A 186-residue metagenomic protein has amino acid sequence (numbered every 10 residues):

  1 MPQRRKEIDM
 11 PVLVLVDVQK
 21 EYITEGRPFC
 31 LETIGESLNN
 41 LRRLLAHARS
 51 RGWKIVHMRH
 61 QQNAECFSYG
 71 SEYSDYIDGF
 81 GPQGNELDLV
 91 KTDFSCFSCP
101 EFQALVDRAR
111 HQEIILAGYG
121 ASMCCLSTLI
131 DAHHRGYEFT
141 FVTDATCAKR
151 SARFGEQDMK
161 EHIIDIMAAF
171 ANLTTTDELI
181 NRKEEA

Functional and structural regions predicted by a protein language model:
P2-V12, N40-R43, R49, C66-A186: Active-site-adjacent betaalpha module
D9, R27-K54: A short alpha/beta connector and helix-capping loop motif
L13-F29: Generic N-terminal amphipathic, Lys/Arg-enriched alpha-helix
L15-V16, W53-H60, V142: Short beta-strand segments at enzyme active-site cores
E21, N63, A148: Active-site loop signature of alpha/beta-hydrolase-fold enzymes
E21-T24, K54-M58, D78-D88: Short, basic/glycine-rich phosphate-binding loops at helix/coil junctions that contact nucleotide phosphates
G26, Q61-N63: Glycine-/proline-rich flexible loop or hinge segments
